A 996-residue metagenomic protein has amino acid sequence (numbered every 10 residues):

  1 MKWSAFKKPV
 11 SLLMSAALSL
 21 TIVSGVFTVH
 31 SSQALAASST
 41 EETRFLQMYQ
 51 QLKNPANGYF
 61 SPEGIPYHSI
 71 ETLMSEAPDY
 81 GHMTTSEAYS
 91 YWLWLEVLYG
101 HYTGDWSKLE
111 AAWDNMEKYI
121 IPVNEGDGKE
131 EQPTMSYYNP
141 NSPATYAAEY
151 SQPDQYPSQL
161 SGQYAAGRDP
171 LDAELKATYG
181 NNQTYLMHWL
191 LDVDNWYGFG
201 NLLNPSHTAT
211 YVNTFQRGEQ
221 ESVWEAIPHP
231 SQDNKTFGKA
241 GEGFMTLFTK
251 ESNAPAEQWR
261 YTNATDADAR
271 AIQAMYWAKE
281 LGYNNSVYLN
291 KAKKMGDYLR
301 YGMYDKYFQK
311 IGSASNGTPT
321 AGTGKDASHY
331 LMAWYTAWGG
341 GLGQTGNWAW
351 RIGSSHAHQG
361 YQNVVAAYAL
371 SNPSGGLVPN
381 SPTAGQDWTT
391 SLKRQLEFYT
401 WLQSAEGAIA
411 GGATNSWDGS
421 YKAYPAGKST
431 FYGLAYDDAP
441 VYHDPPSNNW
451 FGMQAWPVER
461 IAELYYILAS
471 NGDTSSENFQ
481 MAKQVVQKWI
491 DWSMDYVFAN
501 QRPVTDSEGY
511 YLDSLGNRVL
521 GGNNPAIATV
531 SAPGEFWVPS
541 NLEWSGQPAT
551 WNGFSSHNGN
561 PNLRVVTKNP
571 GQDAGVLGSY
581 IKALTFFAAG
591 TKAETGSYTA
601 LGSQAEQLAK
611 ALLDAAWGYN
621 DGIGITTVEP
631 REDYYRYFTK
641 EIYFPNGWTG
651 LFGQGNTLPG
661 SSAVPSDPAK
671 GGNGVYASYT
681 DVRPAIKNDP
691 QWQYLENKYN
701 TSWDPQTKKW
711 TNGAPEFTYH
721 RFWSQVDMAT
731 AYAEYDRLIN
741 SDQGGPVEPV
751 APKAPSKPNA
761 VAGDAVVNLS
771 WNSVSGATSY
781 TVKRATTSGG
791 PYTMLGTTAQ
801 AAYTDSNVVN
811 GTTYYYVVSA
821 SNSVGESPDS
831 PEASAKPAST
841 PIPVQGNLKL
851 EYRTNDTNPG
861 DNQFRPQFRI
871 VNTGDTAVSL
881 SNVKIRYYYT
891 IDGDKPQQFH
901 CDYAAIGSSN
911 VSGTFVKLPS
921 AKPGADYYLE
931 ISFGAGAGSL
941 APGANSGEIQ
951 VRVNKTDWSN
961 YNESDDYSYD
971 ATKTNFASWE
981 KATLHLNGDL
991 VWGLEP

Functional and structural regions predicted by a protein language model:
Q47, K118-S252, T262-D266, L289-P705 (+1 more regions): Extended ligand-binding clefts on enzyme/binding-domain cores
E748-G776, N810, S823-P841: Pro/Thr/Ser/Gly-rich low-complexity, intrinsically disordered linker/stalk tracts
T781-G811, D829: Recognizes extended acidic, P/S/T-rich segments that occur within or adjacent to Ig-like beta-sandwich modules
D805-V824: Beta-strand-rich modules
N858-Q867: Short, solvent-exposed loop/turn segments enriched in Ser/Thr/Gly
I870-D875: Asparagine-centered strand-capping/turn motif at beta-strand->loop junctions
I891-L929: A surface/secretory-pathway sequence property marking extracellular, secreted, or lumenal proteins enriched
E948-P996: Terminal connector regions
